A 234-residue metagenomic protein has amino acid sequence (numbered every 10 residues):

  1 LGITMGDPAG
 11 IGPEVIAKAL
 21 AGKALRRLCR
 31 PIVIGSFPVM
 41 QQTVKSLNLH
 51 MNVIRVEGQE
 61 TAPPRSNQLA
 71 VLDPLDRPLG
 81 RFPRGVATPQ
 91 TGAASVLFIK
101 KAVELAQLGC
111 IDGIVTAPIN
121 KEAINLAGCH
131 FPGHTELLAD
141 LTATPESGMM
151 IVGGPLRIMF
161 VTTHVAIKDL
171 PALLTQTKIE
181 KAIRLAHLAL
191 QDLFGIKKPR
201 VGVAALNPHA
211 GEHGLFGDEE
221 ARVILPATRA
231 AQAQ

Functional and structural regions predicted by a protein language model:
L1-H134, T177-Q234: Contiguous, glycine/small-aliphatic-enriched amphipathic segments in soluble metabolic enzymes
R55, D73, M149-V152, F160: Structural signal for conserved beta-strand scaffold positions within catalytic alpha/beta enzyme cores
A70-V71, I114, S147-M149, I158: Conserved beta-strand scaffold positions in the cores of enzyme catalytic domains, especially in NTP/NDP-utilizing
D140-L156: Short, flexible loop segments at boundaries between secondary-structure elements
I151-K181: Ligand-binding beta-strand-loop-alpha-helix segment within the catalytic cores of soluble metabolic enzymes
